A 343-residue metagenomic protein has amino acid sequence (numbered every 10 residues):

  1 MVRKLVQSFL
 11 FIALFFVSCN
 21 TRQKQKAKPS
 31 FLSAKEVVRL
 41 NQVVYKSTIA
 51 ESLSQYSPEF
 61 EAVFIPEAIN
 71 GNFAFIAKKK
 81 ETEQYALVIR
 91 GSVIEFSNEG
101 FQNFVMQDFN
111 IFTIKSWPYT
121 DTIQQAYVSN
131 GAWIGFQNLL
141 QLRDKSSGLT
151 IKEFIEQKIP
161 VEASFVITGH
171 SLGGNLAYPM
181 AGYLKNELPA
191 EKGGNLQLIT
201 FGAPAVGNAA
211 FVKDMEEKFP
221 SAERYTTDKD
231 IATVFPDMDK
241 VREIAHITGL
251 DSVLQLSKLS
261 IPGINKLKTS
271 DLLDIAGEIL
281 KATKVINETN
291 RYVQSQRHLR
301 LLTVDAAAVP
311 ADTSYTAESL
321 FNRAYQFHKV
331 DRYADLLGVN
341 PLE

Functional and structural regions predicted by a protein language model:
M1-K28: Bacterial Sec-dependent N-terminal signal peptides
N20-T82, R90-S92: N-terminal low-complexity, Ser/Thr- and acidic-residue-enriched intrinsically disordered segments
L53-S57, Q102-V105, R242: Short, polar loop/linker segments at the starts of domains and inter-domain junctions
E61-T168, L188-E191, N195, K218-F219: A conserved cap/lid and substrate-binding interface adjacent to the catalytic center of lipid-processing enzymes
I94, G148, K152, L184-N186 (+3 more regions): Short regulatory "switch" loops immediately downstream of catalytic or recognition motifs within protein catalytic
K152-F235: Serine-dependent carboxylesterase/thioesterase catalytic core of lipase-like alpha/beta-hydrolase/SGNH enzymes
V212-E343: Lipolytic serine-hydrolase domain surface
